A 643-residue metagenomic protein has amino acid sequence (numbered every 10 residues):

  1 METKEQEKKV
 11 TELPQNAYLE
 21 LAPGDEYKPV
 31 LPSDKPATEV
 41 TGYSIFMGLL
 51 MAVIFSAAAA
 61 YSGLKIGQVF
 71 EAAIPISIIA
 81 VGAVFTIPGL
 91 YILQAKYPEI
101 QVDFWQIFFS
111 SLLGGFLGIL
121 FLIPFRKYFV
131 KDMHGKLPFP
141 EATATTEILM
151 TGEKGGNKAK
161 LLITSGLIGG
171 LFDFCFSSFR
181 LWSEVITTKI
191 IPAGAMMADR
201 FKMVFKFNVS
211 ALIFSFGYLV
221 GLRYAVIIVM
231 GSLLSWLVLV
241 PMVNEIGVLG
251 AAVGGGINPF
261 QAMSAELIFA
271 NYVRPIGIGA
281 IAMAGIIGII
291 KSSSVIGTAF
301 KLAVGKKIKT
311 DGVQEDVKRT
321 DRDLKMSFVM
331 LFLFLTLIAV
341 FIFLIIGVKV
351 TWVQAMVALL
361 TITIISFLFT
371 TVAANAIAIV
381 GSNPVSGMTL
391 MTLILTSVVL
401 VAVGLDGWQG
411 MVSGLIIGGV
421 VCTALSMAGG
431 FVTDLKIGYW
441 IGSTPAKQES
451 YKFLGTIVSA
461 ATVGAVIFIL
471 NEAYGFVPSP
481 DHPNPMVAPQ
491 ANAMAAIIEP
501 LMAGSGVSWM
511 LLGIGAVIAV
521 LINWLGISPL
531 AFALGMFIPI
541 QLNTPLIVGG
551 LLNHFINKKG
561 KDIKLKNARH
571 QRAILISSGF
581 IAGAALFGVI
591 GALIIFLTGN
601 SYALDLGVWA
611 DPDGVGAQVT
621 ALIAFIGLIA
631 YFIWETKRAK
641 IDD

Functional and structural regions predicted by a protein language model:
M1-D643: Alpha-helical multipass membrane-protein architecture
